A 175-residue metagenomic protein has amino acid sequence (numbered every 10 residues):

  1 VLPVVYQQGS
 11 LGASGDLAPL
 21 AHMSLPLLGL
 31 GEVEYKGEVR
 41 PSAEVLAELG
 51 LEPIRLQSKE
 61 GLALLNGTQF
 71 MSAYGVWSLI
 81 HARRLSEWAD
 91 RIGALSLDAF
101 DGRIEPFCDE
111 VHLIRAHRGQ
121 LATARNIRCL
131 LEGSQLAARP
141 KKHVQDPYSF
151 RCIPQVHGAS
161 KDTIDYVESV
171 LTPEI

Functional and structural regions predicted by a protein language model:
V1-H117: Active-site cavity-forming subdomains of large catalytic enzyme subunits
L97-I175: Accessory "access/gating" subregions that flank catalytic or transport cores
